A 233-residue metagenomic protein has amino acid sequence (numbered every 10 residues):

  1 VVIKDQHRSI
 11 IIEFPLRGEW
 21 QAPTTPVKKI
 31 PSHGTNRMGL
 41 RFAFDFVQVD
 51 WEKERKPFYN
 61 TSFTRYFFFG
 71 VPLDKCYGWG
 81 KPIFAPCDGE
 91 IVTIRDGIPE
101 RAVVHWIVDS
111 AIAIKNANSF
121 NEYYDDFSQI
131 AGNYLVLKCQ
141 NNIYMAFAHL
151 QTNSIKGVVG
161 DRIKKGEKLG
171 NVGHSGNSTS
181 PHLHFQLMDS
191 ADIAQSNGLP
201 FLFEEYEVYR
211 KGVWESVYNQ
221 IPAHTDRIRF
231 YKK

Functional and structural regions predicted by a protein language model:
V1-G78: Non-catalytic extracellular/periplasmic "stalk" and linker regions immediately N-terminal to catalytic or recognition
W20-A22, I83-I91: Generic structural motif
T24, Q48, T93, H149-T152 (+2 more regions): A residue-level detector for short acidic-glycine micro-motifs
P31-H33, P57, D125-Q129, D161 (+1 more regions): Acidic, glycine-rich catalytic/binding loops that coordinate metals and/or anionic ligands
T61-S62, F68, E90-Q151: Zn2+-dependent peptidoglycan hydrolase active-site motif and core
Y77-W79, I130-A131, I155-K156: Short, small/polar residue-rich loop motifs at catalytic or cofactor-binding pockets
F84, I143-G166: Short histidine-centered loop motifs in beta-beta connectors
K164-N177: Short hydrophobic beta/alpha edge segments that flank linear recognition/processing sites
